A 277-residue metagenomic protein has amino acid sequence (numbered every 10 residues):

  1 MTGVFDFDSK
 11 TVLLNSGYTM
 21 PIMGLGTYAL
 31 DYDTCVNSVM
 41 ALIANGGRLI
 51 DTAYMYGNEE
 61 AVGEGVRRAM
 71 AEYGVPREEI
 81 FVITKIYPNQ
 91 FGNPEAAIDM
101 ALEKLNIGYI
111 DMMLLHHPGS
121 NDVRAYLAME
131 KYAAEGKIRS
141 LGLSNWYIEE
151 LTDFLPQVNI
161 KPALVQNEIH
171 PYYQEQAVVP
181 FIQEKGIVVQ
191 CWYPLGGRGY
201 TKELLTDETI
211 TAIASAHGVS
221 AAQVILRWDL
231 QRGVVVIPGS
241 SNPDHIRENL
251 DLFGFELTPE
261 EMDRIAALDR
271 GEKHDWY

Functional and structural regions predicted by a protein language model:
M1-I80, L195-G197: N-terminal binding-site loop/beta-alpha segment at the start of enzyme catalytic domains that lines or forms
G24, R48-Y56, I83-T84, L114 (+2 more regions): Short catalytic-loop micro-motif centered on adjacent basic/acidic residues
A29-D33, A53-A61, P88-N93, P118-V123 (+2 more regions): Acidic-and-aromatic substrate-binding clefts and catalytic sites of carbohydrate-active enzymes
D31-I43, Q90-N106, E149-L151: Short, acidic/polar
G47, I107-I110, I138, P162: A structural motif
P76-Q90, D111-P118, N145: A short, structured active-site edge motif that brings together acidic residues
E95-L115, K131-Y132, Q157: CE4/NodB-like, metal-dependent polysaccharide N-deacetylase domain that modifies extracellular/periplasmic N-acetylated
H117-Y277: Beta/alpha (TIM)-barrel catalytic core signal, keyed to glycine-rich beta->alpha loops juxtaposed to Asp/Glu that bind
